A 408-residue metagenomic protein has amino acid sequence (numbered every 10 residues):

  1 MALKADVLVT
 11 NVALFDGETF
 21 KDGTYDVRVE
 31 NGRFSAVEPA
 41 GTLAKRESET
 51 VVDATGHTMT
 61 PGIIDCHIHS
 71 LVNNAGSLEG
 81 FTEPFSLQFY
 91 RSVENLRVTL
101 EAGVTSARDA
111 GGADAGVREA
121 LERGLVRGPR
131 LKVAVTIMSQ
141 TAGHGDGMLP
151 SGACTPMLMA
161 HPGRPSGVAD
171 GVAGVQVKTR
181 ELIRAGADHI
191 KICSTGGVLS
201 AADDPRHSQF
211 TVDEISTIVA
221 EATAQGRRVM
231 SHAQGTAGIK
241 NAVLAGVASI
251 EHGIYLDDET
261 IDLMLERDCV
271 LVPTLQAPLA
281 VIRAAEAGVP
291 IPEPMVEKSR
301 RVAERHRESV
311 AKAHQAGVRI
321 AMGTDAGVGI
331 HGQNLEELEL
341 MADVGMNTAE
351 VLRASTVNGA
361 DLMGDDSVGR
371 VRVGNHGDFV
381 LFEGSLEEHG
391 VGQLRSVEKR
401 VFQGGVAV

Functional and structural regions predicted by a protein language model:
M1-R46, H57, S385-Q393, V406-A407: N-terminal metal-binding scaffold of metallo-dependent hydrolase/deaminase domains
V12, V27, G32, G56 (+16 more regions): Divalent metal-coordination and catalytic microenvironments
V12-F15, R353-V357, V373-V408: C-terminal cap of metal-dependent C-N hydrolases
H57-R123, T141-M148, D213, A237 (+1 more regions): Metal-associated gating/positioning segment near the N- to mid-region
N74-S77, E119, A201, I239-A245 (+5 more regions): Histidine/acidic-residue-rich catalytic or RNA/ligand-binding cores of hydrolases and nuclease-related proteins
V93, L100-E101, I183, V243 (+3 more regions): Non-catalytic positions within long, well-ordered alpha-helices that form the structural scaffold/packing of enzyme
L125-P294: Metal-coordinating catalytic core of metallo-dependent amide/deamination hydrolases
A224, V289-P294, R300-L386: His/Asp/Glu-enriched, well-ordered alpha-helical/loop segment that forms or immediately abuts the divalent-metal
